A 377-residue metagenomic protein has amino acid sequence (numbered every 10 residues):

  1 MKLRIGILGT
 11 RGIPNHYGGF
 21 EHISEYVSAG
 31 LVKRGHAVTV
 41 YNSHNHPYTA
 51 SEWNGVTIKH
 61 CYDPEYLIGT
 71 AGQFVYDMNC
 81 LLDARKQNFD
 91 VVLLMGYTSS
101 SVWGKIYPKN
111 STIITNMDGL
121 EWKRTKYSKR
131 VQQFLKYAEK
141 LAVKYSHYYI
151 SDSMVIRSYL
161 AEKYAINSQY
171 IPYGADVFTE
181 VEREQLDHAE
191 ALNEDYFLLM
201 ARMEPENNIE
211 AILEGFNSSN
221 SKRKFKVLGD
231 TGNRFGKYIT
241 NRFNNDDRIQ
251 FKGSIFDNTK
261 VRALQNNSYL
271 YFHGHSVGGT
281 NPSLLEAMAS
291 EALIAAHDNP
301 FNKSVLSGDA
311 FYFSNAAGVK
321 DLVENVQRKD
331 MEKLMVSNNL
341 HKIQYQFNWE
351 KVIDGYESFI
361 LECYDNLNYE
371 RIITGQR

Functional and structural regions predicted by a protein language model:
K2-L3, T10-H16, G30-I68, V155-R157 (+2 more regions): N-terminal strand-loop element at the rim of the active site of nucleotide-sugar-dependent glycosyltransferases
G6, H188-N207, L213-N220, F225-K226: Conserved donor-binding/catalytic core segment of Leloir-type glycosyltransferases
H46, M200, R223-K237, Q250-I255: Glycosyltransferase donor-sugar binding loop
G72-R85, F89-M117, G279: An aromatic- and histidine-rich active-site surface loop
L82-R85, V131-Y149, S158: Membrane-proximal helix-turn-helix segments that form the acceptor-binding/catalytic region of lipid-linked
L270, A289-A296: Short hydrophobic beta-strand element within catalytic cores of glycosyltransferases and related nucleotide-activated
H275-S276: Aromatic "clamp/platform" in nucleotide-sugar-dependent glycosyltransferases that forms part of the donor/acceptor
K303-N325: Change "using UDP/GDP/dTDP sugars" to "using nucleotide sugars
